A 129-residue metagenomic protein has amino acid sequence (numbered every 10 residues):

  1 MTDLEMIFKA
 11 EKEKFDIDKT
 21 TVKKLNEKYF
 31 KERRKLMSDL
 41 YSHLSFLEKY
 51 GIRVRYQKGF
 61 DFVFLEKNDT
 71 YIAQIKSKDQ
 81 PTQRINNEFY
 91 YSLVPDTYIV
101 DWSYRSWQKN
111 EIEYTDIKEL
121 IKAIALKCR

Functional and structural regions predicted by a protein language model:
M1, F8, V22, D39 (+4 more regions): Short linear sequence motifs
M1-E32, D101-R129: Mixed-charge, Lys/Arg-enriched low-complexity segments
I7-T70: Negatively charged, low-complexity tracts enriched in Asp/Glu with abundant Ser/Thr
G59-R129: Intrinsically disordered, low-complexity regulatory segments enriched in Ser/Thr/Pro and charged residues
